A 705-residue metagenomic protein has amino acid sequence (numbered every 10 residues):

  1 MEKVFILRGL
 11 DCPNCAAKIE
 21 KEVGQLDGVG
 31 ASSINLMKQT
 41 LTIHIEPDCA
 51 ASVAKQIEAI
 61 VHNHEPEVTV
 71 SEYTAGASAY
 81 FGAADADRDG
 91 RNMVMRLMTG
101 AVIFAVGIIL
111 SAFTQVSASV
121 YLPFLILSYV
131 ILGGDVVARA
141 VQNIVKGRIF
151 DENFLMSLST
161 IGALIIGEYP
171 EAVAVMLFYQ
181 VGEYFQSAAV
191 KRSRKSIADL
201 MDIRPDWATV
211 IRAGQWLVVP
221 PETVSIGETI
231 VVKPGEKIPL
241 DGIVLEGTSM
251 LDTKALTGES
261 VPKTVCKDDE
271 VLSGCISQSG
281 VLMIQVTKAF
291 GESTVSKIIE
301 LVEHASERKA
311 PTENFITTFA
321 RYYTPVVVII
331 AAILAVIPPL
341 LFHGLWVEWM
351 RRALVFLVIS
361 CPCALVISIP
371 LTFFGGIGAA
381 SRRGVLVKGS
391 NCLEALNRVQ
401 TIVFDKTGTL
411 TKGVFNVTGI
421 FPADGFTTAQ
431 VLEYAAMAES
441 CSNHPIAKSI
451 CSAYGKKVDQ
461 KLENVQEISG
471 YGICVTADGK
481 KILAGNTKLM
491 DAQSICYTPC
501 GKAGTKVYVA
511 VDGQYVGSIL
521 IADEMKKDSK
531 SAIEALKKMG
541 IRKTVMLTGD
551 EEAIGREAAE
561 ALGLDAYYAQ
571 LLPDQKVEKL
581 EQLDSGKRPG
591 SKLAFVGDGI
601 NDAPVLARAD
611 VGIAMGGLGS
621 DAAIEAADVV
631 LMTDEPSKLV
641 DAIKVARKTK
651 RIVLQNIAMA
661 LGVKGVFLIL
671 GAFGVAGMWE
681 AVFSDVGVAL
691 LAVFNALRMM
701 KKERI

Functional and structural regions predicted by a protein language model:
M1-A118, V190, Q215-W216, S296 (+5 more regions): Flexible metal-binding regulatory segments at protein termini and peripheral loops
G30-L36, T42-I45, D199-E292, N391-A435 (+1 more regions): Conserved cytosolic catalytic loops of P-type ATPases
A59, N63-E67, G76-A84, F124-I211 (+7 more regions): Actuator/coupling domain of P-type ATPases
L97-A105, N314-H343, R352-F373, L654-F683: Bilayer-spanning, highly hydrophobic alpha-helical transmembrane segments
F113-A118, L164-A172, H343-G344, A672-E680: Transmembrane helix interruption/hinge and helix-loop junction motifs
V141-D151, F185-A198, L371-S390, L697-I705: Juxtamembrane helix-loop transition segments at the membrane interface in multi-pass membrane proteins
K233, F421-K543, E552, L564-L580: P-type ATPase nucleotide-binding
G479, T505, V511-Q655, V663: Conserved ATP-binding TGD loop and adjacent catalytic N/P-domain core of P-type ATPases
